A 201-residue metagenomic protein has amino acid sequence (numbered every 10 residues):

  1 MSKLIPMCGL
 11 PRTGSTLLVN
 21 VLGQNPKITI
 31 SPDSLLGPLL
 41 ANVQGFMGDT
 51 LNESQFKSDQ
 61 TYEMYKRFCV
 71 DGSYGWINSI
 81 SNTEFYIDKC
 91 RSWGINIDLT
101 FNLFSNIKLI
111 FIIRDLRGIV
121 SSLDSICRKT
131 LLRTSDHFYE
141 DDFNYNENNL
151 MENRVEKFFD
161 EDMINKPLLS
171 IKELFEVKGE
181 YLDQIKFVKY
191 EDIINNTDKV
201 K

Functional and structural regions predicted by a protein language model:
M1-Y74: PAPS-dependent sulfotransferase catalytic core
S2, N82-E84, N106-I107: A general structural motif
L4-P6, E84-I87, I185-K186: Residue-level preference for the first positions of well-ordered beta-strands
P11, P32, I87-D88, R114: Residue-level micro-sites within transmembrane alpha helices that shape and flank functional polar/acidic positions
L17, G72-S79, E173-V177: Intrinsically disordered, low-complexity boundary segments flanking structured domains
G23-N25, S81-N82, F104, E180-L182: Short, well-ordered coil/turn elements that cap or connect secondary structure elements
C69-L99: Glycine-rich phosphate-binding loop used to anchor ATP phosphates in small-molecule kinases, encompassing both
D88-K201: PAPS-dependent sulfotransferase catalytic domain
